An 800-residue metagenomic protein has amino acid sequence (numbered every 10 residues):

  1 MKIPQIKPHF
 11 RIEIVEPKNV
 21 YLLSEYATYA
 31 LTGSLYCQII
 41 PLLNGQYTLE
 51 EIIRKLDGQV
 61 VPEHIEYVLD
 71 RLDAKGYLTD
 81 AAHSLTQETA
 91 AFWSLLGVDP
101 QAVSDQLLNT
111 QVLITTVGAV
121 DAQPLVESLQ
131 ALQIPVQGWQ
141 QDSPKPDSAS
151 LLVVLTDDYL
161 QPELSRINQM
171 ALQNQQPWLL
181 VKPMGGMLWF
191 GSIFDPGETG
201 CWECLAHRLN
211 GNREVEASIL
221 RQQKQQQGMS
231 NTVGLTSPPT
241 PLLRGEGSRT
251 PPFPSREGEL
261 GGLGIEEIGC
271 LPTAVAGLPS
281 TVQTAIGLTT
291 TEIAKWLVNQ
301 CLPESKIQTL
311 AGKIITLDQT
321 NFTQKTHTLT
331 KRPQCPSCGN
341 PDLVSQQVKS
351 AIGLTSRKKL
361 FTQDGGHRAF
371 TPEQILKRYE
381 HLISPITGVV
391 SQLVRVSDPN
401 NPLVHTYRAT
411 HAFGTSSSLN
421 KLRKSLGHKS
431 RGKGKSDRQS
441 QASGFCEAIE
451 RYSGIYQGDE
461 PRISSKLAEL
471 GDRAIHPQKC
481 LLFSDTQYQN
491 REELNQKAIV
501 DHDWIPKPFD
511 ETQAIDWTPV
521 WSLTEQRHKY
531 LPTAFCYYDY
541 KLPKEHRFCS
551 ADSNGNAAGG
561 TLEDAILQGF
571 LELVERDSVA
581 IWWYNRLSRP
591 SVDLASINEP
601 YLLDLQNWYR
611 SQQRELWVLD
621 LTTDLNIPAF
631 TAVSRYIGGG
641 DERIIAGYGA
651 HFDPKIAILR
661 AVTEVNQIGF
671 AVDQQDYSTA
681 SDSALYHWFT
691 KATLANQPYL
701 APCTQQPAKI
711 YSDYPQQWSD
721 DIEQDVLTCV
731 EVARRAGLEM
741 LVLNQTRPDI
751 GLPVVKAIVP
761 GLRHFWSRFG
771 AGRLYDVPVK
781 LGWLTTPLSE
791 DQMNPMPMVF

Functional and structural regions predicted by a protein language model:
M1-Y26: Long, low-complexity, charged/polar intrinsically disordered regions in eukaryotic proteins
K18, E25-V136, N168-Q169, L180 (+2 more regions): Long, charge-rich, low-complexity alpha-helical segments
I39, L72, L78, A285-I293 (+4 more regions): Short amphipathic C-terminal alpha-helix that caps PH/PH-like domains
Q46, I307-I314, K325-F800: Helix-biased "structured C-terminal domain" signature
L69, V126, L164-L172, Q606 (+1 more regions): Short amphipathic alpha-helical segments and helix-helix/interface helices
V117, S128, L132-P135, P146-V233 (+3 more regions): E1/E1-like adenylate-forming module used to activate ubiquitin-like modifiers and sulfur-carrier proteins
R244-E246, E257-G261: Glycine-biased, low-complexity coil/linker segments
